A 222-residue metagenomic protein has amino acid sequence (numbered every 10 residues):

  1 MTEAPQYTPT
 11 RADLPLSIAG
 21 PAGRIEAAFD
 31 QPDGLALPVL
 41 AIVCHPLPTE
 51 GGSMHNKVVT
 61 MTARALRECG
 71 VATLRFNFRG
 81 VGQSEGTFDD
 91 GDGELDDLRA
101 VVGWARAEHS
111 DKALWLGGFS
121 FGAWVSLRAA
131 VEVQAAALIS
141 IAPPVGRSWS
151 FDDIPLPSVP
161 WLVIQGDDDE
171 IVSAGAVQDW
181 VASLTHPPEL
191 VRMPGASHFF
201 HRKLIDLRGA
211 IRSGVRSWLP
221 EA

Functional and structural regions predicted by a protein language model:
M1-A36: N-terminal cap/lid segment of alpha/beta-hydrolase-fold proteins
G34-R75: Short, surface-exposed "cap/lid" segments of acyl-processing enzymes
G86, A196-R208: Catalytic histidine-centered segment of alpha/beta-hydrolase-like enzymes
F88-H109: Alpha/beta-hydrolase active-site loop
G117-S126: Gly/Ala-rich beta-loop-alpha elbow adjacent to hydrolase catalytic centers
P157-S158, L162-Q165, D169: Short beta-strand/loop motif that positions the catalytic acidic residue of the alpha/beta-hydrolase fold
D167-V172, H198-F199: Acidic catalytic loop of the alpha/beta-hydrolase fold
S183-F199: Catalytic histidine neighborhood in serine/cysteine hydrolases with alpha/beta-hydrolase-type architecture
